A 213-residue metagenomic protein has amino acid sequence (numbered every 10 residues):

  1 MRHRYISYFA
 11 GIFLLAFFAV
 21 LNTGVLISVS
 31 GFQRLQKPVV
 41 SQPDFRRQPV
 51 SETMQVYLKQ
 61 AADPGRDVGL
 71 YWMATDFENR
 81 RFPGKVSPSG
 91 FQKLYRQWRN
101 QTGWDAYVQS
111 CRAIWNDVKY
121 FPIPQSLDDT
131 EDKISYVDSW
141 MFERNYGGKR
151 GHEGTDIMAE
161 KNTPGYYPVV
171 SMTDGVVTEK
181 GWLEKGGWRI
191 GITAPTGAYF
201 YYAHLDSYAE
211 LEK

Functional and structural regions predicted by a protein language model:
M1-H3, R189-I190: Polar low-complexity intrinsically disordered regions
R2-Y95: Cationic-aromatic interfacial patches
S51, G69-W188: Surface-exposed, glycine-biased beta-strand/turn segments
Y57, I157, Y202: Short alpha-helical segments in extracytoplasmic peptidoglycan/chitin-binding modules and envelope-associated proteins
S171-K213: Zn2+-dependent peptidoglycan hydrolase active-site motif and core
